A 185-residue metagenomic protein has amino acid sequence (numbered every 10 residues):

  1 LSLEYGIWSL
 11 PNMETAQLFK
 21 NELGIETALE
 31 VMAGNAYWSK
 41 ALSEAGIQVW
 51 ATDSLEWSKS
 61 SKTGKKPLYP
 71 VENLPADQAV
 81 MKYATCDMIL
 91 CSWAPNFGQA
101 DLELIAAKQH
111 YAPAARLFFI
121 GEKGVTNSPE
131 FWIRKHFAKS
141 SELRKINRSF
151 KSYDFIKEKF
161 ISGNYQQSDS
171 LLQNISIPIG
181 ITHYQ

Functional and structural regions predicted by a protein language model:
L1-L23: S-adenosyl-L-methionine
I25-G34: Conserved class I S-adenosyl-L-methionine
E26, D87-M88, A115: Conserved acidic residues
N35-I47: Conserved SAM-binding loop of SAM-dependent methyltransferases across substrates and taxa, primarily the Class I
Q48-D53: Conserved SAM-binding motif I beta-strand of class I
L55-A84, M88: S-adenosyl-L-methionine
C86-Q99: A short SAM/SAH-binding and catalytic strip from SAM-dependent methyltransferases
F97-Y184: C-terminal substrate-binding/active-site "lid" region of AdoMet-derived donor-dependent transferases
